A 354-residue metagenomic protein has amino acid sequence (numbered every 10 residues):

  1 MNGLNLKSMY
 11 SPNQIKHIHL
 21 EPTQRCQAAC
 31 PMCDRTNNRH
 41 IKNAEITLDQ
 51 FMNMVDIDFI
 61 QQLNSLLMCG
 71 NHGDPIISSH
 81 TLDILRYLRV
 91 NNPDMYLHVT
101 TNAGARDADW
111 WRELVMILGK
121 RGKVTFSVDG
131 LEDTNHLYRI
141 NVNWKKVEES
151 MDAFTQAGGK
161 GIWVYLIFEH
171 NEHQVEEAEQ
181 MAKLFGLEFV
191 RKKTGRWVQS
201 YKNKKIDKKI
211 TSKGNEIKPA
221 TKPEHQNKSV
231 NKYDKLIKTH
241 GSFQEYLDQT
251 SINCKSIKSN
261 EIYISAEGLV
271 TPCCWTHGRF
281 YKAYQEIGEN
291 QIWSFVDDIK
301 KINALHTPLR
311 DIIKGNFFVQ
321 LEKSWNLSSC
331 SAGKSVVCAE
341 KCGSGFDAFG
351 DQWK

Functional and structural regions predicted by a protein language model:
M1-K123, H136-K145, E149, A157 (+2 more regions): Conserved alpha-helical substructure of the radical SAM core
M1-K16, T36, L269-V270, C274-K354: Flexible mid-to-C-terminal extensions adjoining Fe-S/redox cofactors in radical SAM and related proteins
H19, T23-C26, L247, A266 (+2 more regions): Residue-level signal for mature regions of secreted extracellular proteins and peptides
E21, N37-M52, Q61, V115-T307 (+1 more regions): Radical SAM enzyme [4Fe-4S]-AdoMet core and its adjacent flexible, acidic and glycine-rich loops/tails across
V55, L85, R89, E179 (+2 more regions): Non-transmembrane alpha-helical segments in soluble domains of secreted/periplasmic/extracellular proteins
